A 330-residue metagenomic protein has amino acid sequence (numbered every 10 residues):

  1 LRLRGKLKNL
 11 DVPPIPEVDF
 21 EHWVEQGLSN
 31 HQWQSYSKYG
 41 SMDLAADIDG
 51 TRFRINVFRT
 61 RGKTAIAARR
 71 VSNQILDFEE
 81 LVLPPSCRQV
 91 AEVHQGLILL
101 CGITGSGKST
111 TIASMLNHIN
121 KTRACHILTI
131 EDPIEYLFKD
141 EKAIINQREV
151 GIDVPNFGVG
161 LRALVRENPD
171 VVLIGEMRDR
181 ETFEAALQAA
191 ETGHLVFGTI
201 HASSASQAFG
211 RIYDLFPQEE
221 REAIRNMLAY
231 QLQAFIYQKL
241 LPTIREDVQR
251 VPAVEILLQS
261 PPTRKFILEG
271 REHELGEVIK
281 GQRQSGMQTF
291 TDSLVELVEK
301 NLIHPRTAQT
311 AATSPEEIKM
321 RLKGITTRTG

Functional and structural regions predicted by a protein language model:
L1-G330: Short, flexible helix-loop junctions that flank or precede catalytic/ligand sites
